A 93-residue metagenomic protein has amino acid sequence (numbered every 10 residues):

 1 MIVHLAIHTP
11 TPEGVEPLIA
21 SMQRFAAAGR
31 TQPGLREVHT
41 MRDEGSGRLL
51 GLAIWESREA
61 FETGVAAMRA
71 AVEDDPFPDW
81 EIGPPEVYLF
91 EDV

Functional and structural regions predicted by a protein language model:
M1-L50, E56-A71, D79-V93: Short S/T/G/P-rich N-terminal loop/turn motif that feeds into the first structured element of a domain
